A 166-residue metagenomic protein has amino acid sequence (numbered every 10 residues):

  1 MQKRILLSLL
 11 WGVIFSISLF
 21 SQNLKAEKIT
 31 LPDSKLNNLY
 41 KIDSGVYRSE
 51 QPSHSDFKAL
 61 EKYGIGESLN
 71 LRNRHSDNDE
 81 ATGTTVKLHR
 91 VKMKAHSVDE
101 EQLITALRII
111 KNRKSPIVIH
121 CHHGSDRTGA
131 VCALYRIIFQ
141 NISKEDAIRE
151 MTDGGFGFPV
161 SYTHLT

Functional and structural regions predicted by a protein language model:
M1-R4: Positively charged n-region of N-terminal signal peptides that target proteins for export
S8-S18: Bacterial N-terminal signal peptides
L10, R136-Q140, T152, F156: A generic structural signal for secondary-structure junctions that act as hinges or helix/strand caps at the edges
L24-E50: Mobile, glycine- and charge-enriched loop segments and immediately flanking short secondary-structure elements within
D43-S115: Cysteine-based protein phosphatase catalytic domain of the PTP/DSP
A106-I148: Catalytic cysteine-centered active loop of the rhodanese-like fold, especially the PTP/DSP P-loop
E145, M151-V160: Conserved post-catalytic alpha-helical subdomain immediately downstream of the catalytic base and nucleotide-binding
T163-T166: Conserved small/polar residues in nucleotide/adenosyl-binding loops
